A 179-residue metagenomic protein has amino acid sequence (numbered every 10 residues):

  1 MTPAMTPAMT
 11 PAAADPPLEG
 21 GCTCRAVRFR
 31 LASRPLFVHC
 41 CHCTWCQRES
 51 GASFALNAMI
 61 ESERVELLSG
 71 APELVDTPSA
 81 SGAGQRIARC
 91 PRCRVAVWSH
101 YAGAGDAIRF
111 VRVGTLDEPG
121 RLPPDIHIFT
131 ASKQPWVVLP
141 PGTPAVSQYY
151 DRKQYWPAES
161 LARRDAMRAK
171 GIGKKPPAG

Functional and structural regions predicted by a protein language model:
M1-G21, A26-G179: A short Gly-Trp-Pro
